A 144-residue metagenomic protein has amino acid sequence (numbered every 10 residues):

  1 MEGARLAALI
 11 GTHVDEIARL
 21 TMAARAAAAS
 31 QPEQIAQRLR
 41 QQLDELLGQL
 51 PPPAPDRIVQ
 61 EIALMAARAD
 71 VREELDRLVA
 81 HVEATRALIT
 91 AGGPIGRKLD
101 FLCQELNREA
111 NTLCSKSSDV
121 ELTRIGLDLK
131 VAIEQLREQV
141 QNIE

Functional and structural regions predicted by a protein language model:
M1-E144: N-terminal intrinsically disordered, cationic/polar leader segments that include organellar targeting peptides
